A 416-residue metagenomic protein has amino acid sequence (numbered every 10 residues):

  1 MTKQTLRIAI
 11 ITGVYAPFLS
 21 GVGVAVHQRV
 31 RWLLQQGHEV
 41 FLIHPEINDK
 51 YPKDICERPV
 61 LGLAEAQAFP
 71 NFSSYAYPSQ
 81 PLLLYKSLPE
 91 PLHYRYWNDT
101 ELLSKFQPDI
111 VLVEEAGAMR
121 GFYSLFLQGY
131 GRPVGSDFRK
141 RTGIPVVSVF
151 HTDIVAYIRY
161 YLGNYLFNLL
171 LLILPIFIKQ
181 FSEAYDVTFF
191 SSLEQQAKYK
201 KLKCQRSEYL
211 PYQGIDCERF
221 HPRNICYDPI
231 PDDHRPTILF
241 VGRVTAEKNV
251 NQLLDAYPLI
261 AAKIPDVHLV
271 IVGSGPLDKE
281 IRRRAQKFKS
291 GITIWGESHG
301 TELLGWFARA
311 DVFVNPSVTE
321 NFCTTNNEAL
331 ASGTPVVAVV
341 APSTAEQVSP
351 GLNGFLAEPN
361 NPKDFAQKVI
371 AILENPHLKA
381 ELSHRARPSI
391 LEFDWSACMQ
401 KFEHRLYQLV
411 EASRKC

Functional and structural regions predicted by a protein language model:
M1-G62: N-terminal subdomain of nucleotide-sugar transferases
N168-N224, D233: Donor nucleotide-sugar binding/catalytic pocket of nucleotide-sugar-dependent glycosyltransferases
F189, P229-P258, V270: Conserved donor-binding/catalytic core segment of Leloir-type glycosyltransferases
K279-S298: Nucleotide-activated donor-binding/catalytic signature segment of Leloir-type glycosyltransferases, i.e., the conserved
V318: Aromatic "clamp/platform" in nucleotide-sugar-dependent glycosyltransferases that forms part of the donor/acceptor
P335-A338: Short hydrophobic beta-strand element within catalytic cores of glycosyltransferases and related nucleotide-activated
P350-G351, F355-P362, A371-P376: Conserved acidic donor-binding segment of nucleotide-sugar-dependent glycosyltransferases
D364, A371, L378-E392, H404: A short, well-ordered alpha-helix in the C-terminal region of glycosyltransferases
